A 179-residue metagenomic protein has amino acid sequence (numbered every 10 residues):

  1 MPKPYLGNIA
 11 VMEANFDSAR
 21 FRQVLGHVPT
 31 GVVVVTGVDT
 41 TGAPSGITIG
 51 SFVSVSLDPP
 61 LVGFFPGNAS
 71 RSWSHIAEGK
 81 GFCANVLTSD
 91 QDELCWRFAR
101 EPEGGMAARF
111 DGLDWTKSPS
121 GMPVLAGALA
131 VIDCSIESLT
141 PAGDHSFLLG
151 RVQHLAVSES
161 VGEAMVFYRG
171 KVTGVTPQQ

Functional and structural regions predicted by a protein language model:
P2-Q179: Basic, polyanion-binding surface patches
